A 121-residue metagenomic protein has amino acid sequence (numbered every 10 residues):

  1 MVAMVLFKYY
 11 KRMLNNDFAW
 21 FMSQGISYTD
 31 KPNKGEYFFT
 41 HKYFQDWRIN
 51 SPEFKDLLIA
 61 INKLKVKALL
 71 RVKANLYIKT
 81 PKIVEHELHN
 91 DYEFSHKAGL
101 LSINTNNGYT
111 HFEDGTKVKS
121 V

Functional and structural regions predicted by a protein language model:
M1-K67, T80: Non-heme Fe(II)/2-oxoglutarate
T40-V121: Catalytic core of non-heme Fe(II) oxygenases with the double-stranded beta-helix
